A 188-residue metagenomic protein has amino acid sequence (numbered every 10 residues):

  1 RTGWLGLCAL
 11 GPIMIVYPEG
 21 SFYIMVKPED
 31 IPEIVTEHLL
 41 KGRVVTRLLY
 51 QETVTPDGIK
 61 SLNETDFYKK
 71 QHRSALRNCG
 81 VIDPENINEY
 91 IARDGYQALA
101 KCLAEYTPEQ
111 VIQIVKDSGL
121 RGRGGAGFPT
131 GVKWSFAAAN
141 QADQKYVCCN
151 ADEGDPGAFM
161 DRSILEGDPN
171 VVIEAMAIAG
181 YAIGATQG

Functional and structural regions predicted by a protein language model:
R1-G188: Feature of Fe-S/electron-transfer and energy-metabolism proteins that preferentially highlights extended coupling
